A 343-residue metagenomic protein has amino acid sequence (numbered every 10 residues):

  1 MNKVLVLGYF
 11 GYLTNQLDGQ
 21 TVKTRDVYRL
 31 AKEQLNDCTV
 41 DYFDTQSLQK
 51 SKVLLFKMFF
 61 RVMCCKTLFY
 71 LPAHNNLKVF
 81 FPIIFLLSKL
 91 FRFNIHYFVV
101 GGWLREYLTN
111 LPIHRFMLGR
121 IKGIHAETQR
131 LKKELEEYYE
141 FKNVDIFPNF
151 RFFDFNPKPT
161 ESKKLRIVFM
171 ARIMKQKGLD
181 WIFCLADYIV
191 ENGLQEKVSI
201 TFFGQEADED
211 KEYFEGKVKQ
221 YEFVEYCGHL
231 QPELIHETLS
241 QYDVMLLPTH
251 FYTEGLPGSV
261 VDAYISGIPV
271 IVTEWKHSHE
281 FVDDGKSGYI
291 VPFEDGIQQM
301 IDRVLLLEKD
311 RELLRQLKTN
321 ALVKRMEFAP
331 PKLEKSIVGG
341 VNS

Functional and structural regions predicted by a protein language model:
L5-L7, P159-K177, I182-Y188, I200-F203: Conserved donor-binding/catalytic core segment of Leloir-type glycosyltransferases
D44, V198-E212, G228: Glycosyltransferase donor-sugar binding loop
A73-L77, F93-N110: A short, histidine- and acid-enriched strand-loop-helix "catalytic/donor-clamping" loop that lines the nucleotide-sugar
G119-N156: Donor nucleotide-sugar binding/catalytic pocket of nucleotide-sugar-dependent glycosyltransferases
E212-L230: Nucleotide-activated donor-binding/catalytic signature segment of Leloir-type glycosyltransferases, i.e., the conserved
L246, I265, P269-V272: Short hydrophobic beta-strand element within catalytic cores of glycosyltransferases and related nucleotide-activated
H279-L305, E312: Change "using UDP/GDP/dTDP sugars" to "using nucleotide sugars
L306, L313-E327: A short, well-ordered alpha-helix in the C-terminal region of glycosyltransferases
